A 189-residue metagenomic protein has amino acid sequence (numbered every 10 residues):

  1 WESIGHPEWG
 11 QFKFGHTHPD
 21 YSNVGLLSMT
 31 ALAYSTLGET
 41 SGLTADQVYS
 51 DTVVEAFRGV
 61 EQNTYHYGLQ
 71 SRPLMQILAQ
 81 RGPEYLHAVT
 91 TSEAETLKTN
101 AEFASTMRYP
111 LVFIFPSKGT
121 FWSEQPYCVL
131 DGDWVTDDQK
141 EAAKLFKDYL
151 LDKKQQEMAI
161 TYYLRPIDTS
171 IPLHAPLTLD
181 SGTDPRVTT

Functional and structural regions predicted by a protein language model:
W1, V24-S28, L32, Y49 (+7 more regions): Stable alpha-helical elements in mature extracytoplasmic
W1-Y34: A conserved helix-loop-strand patch within extracytoplasmic ligand-binding domains of the periplasmic binding
G5-W9, G25, R81-E84, S105-R108 (+2 more regions): Extracellular/periplasmic catalytic domains that process cell-envelope and extracellular macromolecules
F12-H16, V24, H87-S92, F113 (+1 more regions): Structural recognition of the beta-strand scaffold that forms the well-ordered cores of secreted hydrolase catalytic
H18-V24, Y34, A94-L97, K118-F121 (+1 more regions): Solvent-exposed loop/turn segments at secondary-structure junctions within structured extracellular/periplasmic domains
Y34-F115: Ligand-binding pocket segment of bilobal, Venus flytrap-like solute-binding proteins
Q125: Catalytic core of carbohydrate-active enzymes
L130-T189: Extracellular/periplasmic juxtamembrane helices and adjacent flexible linkers that interface with membrane partners
